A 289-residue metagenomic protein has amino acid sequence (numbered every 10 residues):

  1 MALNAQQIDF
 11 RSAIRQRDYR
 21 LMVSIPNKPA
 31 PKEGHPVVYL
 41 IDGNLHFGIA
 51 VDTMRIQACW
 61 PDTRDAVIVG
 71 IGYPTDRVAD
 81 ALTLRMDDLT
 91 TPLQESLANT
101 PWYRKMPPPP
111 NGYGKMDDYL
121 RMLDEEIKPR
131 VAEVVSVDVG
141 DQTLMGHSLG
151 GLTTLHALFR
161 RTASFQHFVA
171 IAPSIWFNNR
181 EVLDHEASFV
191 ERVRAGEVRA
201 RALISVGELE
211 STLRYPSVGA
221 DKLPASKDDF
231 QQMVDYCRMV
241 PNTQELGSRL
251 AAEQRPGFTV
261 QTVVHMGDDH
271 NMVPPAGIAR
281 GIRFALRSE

Functional and structural regions predicted by a protein language model:
M1-E289: Non-catalytic cap/lid and distal C-terminal segments of serine-dependent acyl enzymes
